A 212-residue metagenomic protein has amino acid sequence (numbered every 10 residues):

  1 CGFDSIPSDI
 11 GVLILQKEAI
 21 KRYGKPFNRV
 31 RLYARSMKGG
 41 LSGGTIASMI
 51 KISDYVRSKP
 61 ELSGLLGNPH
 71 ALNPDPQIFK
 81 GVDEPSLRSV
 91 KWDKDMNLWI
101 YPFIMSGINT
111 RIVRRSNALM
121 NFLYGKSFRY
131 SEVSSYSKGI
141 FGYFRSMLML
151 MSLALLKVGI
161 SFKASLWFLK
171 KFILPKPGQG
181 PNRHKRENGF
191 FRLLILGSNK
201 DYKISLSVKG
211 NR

Functional and structural regions predicted by a protein language model:
C1-S8: Conserved Rossmann-fold NAD(P)-dependent oxidoreductase catalytic core, especially the SDR/UDP-sugar
S8-E18: Active-site-proximal alpha-helical scaffold in enzymes
K17-R212: C-terminal catalytic/substrate-binding lobe primarily of soluble NAD(P)-dependent oxidoreductases
